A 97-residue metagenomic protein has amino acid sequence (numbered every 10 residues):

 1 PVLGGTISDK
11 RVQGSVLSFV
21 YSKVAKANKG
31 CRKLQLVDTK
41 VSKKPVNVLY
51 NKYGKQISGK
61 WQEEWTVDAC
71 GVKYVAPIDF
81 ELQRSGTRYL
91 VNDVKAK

Functional and structural regions predicted by a protein language model:
P1-K97: Cysteine-centric segments in proteins
